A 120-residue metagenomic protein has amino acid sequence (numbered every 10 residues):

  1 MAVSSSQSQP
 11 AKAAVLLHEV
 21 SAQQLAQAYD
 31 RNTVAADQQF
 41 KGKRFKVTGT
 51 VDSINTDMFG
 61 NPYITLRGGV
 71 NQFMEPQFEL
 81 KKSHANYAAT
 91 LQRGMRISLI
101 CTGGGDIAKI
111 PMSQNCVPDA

Functional and structural regions predicted by a protein language model:
M1-A120: OB-fold and OB-like single-stranded nucleic-acid-recognition modules and their adjacent interaction interfaces
